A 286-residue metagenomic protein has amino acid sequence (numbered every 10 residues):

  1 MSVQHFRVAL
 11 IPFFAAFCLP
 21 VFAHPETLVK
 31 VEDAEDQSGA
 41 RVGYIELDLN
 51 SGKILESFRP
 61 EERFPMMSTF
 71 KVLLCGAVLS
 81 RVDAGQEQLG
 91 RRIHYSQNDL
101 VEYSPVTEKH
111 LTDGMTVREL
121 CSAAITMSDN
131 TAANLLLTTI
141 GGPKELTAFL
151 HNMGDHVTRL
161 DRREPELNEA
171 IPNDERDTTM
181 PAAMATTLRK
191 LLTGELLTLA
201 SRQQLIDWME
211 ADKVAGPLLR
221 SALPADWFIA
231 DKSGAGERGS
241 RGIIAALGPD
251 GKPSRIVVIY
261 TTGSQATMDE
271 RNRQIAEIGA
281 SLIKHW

Functional and structural regions predicted by a protein language model:
M1-I11: Bacterial N-terminal signal peptides that target proteins for export
A9-P20: Bacterial N-terminal signal peptides
H24-D36, N50, L55, E62 (+5 more regions): Structured C-terminal helix/loop/strand segments within mature extracytoplasmic catalytic/sensor domains
R41, T116, N134-T193: Mid-domain, small-residue-enriched loop/turn segments at the edges of structured enzyme/sensor domains
G43-D48, L73, H94, L135 (+1 more regions): Soluble periplasmic/extracytoplasmic beta-strand elements of cell-envelope proteins
G52, F64-I93, V257: Active-site SXXK
S80-D99, P143, T147, T198-S201: Short, well-structured active-site flanking segments
L100-L135, P143: Conserved catalytic neighborhood of penicillin-recognizing serine enzymes
